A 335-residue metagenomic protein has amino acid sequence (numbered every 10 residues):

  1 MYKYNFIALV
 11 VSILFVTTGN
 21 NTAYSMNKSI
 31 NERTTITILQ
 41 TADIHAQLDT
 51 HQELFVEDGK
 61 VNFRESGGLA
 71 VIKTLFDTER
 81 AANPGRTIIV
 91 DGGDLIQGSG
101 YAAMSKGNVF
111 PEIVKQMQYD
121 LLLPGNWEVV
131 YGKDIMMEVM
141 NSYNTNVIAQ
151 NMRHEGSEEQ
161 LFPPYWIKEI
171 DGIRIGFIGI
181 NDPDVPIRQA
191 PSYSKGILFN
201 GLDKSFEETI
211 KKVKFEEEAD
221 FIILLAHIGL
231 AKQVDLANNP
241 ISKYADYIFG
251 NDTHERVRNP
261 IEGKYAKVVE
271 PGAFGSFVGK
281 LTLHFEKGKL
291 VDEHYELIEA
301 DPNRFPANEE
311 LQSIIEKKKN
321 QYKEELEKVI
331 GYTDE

Functional and structural regions predicted by a protein language model:
M1-A8: Bacterial N-terminal signal peptides that target proteins for export
A8-T18: Bacterial N-terminal signal peptides
T18-G19, A23, T35, D334: N-terminal compositionally biased, intrinsically disordered segments and leader/signal-like regions
Y24-L311: Acidic, metal/ion-coordinating pockets
F305-E335: Hard-cation-handling environments
